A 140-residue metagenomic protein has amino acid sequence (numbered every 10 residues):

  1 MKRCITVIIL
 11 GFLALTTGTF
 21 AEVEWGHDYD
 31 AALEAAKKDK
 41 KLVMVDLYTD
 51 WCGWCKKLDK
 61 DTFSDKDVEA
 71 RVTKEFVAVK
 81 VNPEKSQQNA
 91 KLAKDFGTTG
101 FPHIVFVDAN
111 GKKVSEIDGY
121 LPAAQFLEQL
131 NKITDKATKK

Functional and structural regions predicted by a protein language model:
M1-C4: Positively charged n-region of N-terminal signal peptides that target proteins for export
V7-T16: Bacterial N-terminal signal peptides
T17-E22: Sec/Tat signal peptide C-region and signal peptidase I cleavage site
V23-G26, F63-Q87: Thiol-based oxidoreductase modules, predominantly thioredoxin-like and allied folds used for disulfide exchange
W25-K41, V72: A short beta-strand-turn-helix
K40-V43, L47-W51, G100: Short pre-active-site segment immediately N-terminal to redox-active cysteine/selenocysteine motifs in thiol-based
L47-F63: Conserved redox-active cysteine motifs that mediate thiol-disulfide chemistry, especially di-cysteine Cys-X(1-2)-Cys
T99-K139: Non-catalytic, surface beta->alpha helical segment in thiol-disulfide oxidoreductase systems
